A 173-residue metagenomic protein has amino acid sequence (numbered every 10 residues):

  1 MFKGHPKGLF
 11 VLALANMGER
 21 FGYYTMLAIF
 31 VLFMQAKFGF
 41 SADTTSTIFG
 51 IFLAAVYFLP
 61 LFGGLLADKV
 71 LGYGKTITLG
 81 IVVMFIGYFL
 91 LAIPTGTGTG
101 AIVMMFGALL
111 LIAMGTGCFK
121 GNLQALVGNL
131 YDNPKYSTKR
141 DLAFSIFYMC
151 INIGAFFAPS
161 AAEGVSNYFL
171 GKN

Functional and structural regions predicted by a protein language model:
M1-N16, R20, G100-A101: Cytosolic juxtamembrane N-terminal segment immediately preceding the first transmembrane helix of multi-pass
M26-I48, N167: Short amphipathic helix-loop junctions that connect adjacent transmembrane helices in Major Facilitator Superfamily/SLC
M34-Q35, L66-V70, A161-L170: Interfacial helix-cap and linker-helix signal at transmembrane-aqueous boundaries of multi-pass secondary transporters
T47-K69, F85, K120, F156: Central cavity-lining transmembrane alpha-helices of secondary-active solute carriers, predominantly the Major
A55-V56, K139-N167: Glycine-rich segments within core transmembrane alpha-helices of 12-TM secondary carriers
K69-V83, T138: Cytoplasmic membrane-interface "Motif A"-like loop-to-helix N-cap segments of 12-TM Major Facilitator Superfamily
T78-M105, M114: C-terminal ends and interior cores of transmembrane alpha-helices in multi-pass membrane transporters/permeases
C118-P134: Intracellular juxtamembrane helix-capping segments at the cytosolic ends of symmetry-related transmembrane helices
